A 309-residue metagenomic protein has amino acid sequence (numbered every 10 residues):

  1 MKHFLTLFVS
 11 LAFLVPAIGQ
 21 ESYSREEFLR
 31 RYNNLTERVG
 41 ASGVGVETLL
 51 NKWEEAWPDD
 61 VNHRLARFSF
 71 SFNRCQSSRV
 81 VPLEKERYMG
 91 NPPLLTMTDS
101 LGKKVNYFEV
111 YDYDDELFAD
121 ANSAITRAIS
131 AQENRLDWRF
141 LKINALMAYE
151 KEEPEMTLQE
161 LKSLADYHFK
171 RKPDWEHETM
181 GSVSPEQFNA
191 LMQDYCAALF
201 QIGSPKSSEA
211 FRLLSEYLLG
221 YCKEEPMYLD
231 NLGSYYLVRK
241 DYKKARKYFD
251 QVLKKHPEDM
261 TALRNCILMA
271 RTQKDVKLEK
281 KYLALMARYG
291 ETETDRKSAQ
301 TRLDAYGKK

Functional and structural regions predicted by a protein language model:
I18-E109, D115: N-terminal leader/linker segments that initiate helical-solenoid repeat arrays
L35, S71, L146-A148, L199 (+2 more regions): Residue at a conserved register position within TPR or TPR-like alpha-solenoid repeats
V46, A121, T157, A210-F211 (+2 more regions): Single-residue signature of alpha-solenoid repeat helices
L50, F118, I125, L161 (+3 more regions): Hydrophobic/aromatic packing residues within the alpha-helices of TPR/SEL1-like helical repeat arrays
P58-D59, E133-N134, F169, C222-K223 (+2 more regions): Short coil turns that delineate tetratricopeptide repeat
L65-A66, D137-N144, D174-T179, Q193-D194 (+4 more regions): Alpha-solenoid helical repeat scaffolds
F70-R127, A131, L141, A148-D194 (+1 more regions): Short coil/linker segments at helix-helix boundaries
Q201, P205-L213, Y217-P226, T272-K309: Terminal, low-structured helical/coil segments at or just beyond the last alpha-helical repeat
